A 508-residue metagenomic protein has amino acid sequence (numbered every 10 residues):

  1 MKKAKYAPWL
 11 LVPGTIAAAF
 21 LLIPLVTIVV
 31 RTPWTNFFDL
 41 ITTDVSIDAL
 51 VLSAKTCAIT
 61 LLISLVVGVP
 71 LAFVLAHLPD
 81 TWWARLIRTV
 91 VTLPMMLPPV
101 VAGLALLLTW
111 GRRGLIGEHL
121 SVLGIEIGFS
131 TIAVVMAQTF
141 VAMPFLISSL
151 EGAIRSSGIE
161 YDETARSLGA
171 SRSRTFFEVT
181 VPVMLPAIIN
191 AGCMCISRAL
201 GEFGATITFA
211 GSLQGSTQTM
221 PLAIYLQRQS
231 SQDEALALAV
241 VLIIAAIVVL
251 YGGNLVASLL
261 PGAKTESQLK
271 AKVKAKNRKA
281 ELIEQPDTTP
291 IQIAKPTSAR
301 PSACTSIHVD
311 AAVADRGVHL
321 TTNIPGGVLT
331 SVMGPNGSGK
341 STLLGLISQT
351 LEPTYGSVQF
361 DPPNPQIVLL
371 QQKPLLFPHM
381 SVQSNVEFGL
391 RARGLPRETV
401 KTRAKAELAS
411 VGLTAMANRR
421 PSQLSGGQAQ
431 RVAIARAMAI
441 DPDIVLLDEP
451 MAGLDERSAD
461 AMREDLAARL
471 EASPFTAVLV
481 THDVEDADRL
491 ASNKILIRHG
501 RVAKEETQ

Functional and structural regions predicted by a protein language model:
K2-T35, D44-R155, V179, V183-G204 (+3 more regions): Membrane-water interface segments at the C-terminal ends of transmembrane alpha-helices in multi-pass inner-membrane
S171, E398-M416, A468: Conserved ABC ATPase "signature" region
R420-L424, Q428: Conserved ABC ATPase signature
I434: Hydrophobic anchor residue at the start of the ABC signature
A439-D443: A short, proline-enriched helix->beta-strand linker immediately N-terminal to the Walker B motif in ABC-type P-loop
V445-D448: Catalytic Walker B motif of ABC-type/P-loop ATPase nucleotide-binding domains
E456-S458: Helix N-cap at the start of a conserved alpha-helix in ABC-type nucleotide-binding domains
